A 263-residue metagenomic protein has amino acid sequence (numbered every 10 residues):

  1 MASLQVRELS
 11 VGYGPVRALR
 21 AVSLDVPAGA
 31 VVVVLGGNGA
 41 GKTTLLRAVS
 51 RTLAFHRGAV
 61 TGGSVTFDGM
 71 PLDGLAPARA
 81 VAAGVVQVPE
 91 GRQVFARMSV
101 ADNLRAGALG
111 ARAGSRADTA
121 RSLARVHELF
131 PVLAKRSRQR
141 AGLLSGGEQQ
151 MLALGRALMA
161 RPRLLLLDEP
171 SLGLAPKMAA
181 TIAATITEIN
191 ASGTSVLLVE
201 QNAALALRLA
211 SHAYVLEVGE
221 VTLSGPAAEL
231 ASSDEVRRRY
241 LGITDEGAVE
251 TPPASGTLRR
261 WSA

Functional and structural regions predicted by a protein language model:
G14, L53-H56, M98-R121, P131 (+2 more regions): ABC-type ATPase nucleotide-binding domains, specifically the catalytic core motifs of the NBD
L35-G37: The feature captures the beta-strand-to-loop junction immediately N-terminal to the Walker
T52-L53, S64-A80, R112-A113, P226-A227: ABC ATPase NBD Q-loop/coupling interface
V60-M70, A83, T119-L123: Conserved ABC transporter NBD signature motif
R140-L144, E148: Conserved ABC ATPase signature
A157-L158: ABC ATPase C-loop
R161: Conserved catalytic motifs of ABC-family nucleotide-binding domains
